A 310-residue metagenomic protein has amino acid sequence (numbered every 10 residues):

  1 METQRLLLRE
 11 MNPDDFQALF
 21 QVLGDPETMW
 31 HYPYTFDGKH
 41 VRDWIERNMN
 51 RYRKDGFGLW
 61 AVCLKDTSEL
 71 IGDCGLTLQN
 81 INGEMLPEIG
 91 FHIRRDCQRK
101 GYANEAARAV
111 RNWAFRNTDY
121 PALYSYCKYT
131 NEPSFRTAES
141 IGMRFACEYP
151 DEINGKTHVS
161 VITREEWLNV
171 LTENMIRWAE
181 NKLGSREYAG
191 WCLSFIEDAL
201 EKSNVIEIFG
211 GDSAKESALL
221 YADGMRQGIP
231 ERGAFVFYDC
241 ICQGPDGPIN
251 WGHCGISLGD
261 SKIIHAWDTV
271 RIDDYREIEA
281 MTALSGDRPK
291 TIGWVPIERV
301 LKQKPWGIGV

Functional and structural regions predicted by a protein language model:
M1-M29, E46, C63-V170: Acyl-donor (CoA/ACP) binding surface of acyl/acetyltransferases
L7, L19, F57-L59, G252-H253: Short loop/turn microsegments at loop-to-beta-strand junctions
V22, A199, S257: Conserved catalytic core of Hanks-type protein kinase domains
E27-R47: Conserved GNAT-fold acetyl-CoA-binding loop/helix
N48-A61: A short helix-loop-beta-strand connector motif used in the catalytic cores of GNAT acetyltransferases and, in some
N169, E173-S185, I249-V310: Aromatic- and glycine-rich peptidoglycan recognition patches
N169-G211, L219-A222, E231, D246-W251 (+1 more regions): N-terminal capping segments
I206-Y275, G309: ...with weaker cross-activation on analogous glycine-rich loops/strands in unrelated enzymes
